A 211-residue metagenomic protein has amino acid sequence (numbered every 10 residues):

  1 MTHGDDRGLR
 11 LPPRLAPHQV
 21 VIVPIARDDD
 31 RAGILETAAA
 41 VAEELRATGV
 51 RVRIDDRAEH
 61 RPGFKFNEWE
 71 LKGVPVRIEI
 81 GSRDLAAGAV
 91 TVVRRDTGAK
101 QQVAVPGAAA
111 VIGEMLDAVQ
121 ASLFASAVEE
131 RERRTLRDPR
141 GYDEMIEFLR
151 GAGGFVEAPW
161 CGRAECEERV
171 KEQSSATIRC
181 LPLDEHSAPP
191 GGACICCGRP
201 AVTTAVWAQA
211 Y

Functional and structural regions predicted by a protein language model:
M1-Y211: NTP/phosphate- and nucleic-acid-binding module
